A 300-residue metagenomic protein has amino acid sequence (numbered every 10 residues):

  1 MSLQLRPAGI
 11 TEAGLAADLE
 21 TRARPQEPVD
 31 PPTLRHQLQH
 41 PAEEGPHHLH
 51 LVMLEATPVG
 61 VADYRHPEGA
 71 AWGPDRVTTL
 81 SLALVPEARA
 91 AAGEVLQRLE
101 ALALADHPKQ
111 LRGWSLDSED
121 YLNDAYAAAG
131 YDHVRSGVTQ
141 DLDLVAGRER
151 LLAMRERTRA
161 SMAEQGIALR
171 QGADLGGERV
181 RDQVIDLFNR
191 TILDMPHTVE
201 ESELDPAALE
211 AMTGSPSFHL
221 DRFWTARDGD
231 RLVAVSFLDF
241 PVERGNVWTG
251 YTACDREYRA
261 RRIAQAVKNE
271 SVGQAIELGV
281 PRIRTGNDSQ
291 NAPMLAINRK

Functional and structural regions predicted by a protein language model:
M1-L38, L51, R157-E203: Short amphipathic alpha-helix that is part of the acyltransferase structural core
G9-T11, E20-S118, D228-D255: Conserved donor-binding loop and adjoining core beta-sheet/short helix segment in diverse acyl/aminoacyl transferases
P86-G176: Acyl-donor-binding surface of acyltransferase catalytic domains
R89-L102, C254, A260-G273, A296-R299: Conserved acetyl-CoA-binding loop-helix of GNAT-fold acetyltransferases
A129-L151, R222, T249, N269 (+1 more regions): Active-site/acyl-donor-binding loops of N-acyltransferases
M162-G166, R179, S217-D221, R231-V233: Short gly/pro-enriched beta-turn/loop segments at secondary-structure junctions
H197-T225, V235: A mid-sequence, solvent-exposed acidic-amphipathic segment
V233-C254, A260-R284: Extended hydrophobic/aromatic segments used for targeting, binding, or gating
